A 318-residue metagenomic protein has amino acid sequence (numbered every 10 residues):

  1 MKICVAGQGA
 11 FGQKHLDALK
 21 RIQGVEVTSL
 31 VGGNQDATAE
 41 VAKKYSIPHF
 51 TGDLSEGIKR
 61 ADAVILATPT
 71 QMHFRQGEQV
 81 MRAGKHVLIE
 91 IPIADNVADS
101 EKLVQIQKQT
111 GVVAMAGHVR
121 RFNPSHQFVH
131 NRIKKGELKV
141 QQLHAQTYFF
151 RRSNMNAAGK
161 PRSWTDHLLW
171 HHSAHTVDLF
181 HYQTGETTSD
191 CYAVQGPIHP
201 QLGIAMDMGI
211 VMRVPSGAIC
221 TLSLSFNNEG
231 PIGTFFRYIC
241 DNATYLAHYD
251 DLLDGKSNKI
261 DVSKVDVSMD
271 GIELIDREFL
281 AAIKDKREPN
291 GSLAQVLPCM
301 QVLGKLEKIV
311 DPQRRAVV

Functional and structural regions predicted by a protein language model:
M1-Y45, L280: N-terminal Rossmann-like dinucleotide-binding module
Y45-V104: Beta-loop-alpha module in the N-terminal Rossmann-like domain of NAD(P)-dependent dehydrogenases, especially those
E56, A63-L66, P215, E278-V318: C-terminal helix-rich "cap/oligomerization" subdomain common to oxidoreductases
I89-E90, A114-A116, A247: Hydrophobic residues in well-ordered beta-strands that form the structural core
K102-V119, L138-L143: Rossmann-fold dehydrogenase core element
R120-V194, H199-P200: Predominantly a Rossmann-like dinucleotide-binding segment in NAD(P)-dependent oxidoreductases
H171, H175-D251, R277-R287: Contiguous beta-strand/loop segments that form the cofactor/metal-binding neighborhood of enzyme cores
V265-R277, G291: Active-site loop of classical SDR/Rossmann-like NAD(P)-dependent oxidoreductases, centered on the catalytic Tyr-X3-Lys
